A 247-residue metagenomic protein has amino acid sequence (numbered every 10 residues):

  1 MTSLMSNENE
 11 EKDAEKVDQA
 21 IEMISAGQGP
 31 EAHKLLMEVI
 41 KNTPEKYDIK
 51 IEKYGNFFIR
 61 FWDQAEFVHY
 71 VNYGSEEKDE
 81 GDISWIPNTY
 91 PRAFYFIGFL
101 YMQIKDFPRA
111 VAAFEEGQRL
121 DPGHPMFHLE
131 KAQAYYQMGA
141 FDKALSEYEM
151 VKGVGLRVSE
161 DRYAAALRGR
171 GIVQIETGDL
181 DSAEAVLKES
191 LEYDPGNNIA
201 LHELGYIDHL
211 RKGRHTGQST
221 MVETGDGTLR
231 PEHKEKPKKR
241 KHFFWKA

Functional and structural regions predicted by a protein language model:
G29-P30, F107, F141, L180: TPR-repeat structural position
